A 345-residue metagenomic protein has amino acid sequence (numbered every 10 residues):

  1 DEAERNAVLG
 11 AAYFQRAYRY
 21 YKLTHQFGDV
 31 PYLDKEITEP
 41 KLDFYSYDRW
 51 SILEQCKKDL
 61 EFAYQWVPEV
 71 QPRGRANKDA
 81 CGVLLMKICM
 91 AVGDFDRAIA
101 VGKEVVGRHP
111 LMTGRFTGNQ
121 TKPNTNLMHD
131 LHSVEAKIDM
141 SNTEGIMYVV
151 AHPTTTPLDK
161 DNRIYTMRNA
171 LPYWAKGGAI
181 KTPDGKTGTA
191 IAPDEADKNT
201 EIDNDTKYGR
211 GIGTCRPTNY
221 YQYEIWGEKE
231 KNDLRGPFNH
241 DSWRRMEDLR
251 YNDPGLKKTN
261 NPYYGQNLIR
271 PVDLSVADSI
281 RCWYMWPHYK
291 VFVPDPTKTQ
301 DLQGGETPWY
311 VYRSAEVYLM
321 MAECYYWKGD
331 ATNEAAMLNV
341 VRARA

Functional and structural regions predicted by a protein language model:
D1-Y173, D278-I280, W286, P296-S314 (+2 more regions): Structured, solvent-exposed acidic/aromatic patches
T117-S314: Elongated scaffold/linker segments in the mid-to-C-terminal portions of large proteins
L338-A345: C-terminal structured "cap/appendage" subdomains that terminate the fold
